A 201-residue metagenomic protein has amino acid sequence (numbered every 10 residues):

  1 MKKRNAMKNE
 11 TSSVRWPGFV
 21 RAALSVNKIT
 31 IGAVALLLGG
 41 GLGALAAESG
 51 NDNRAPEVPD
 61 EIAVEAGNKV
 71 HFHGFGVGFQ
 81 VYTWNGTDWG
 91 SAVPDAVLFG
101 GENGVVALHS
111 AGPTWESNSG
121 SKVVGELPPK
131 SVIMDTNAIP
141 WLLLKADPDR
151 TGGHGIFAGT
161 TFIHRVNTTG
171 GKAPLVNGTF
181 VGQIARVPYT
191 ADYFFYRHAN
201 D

Functional and structural regions predicted by a protein language model:
M1-S25: N-terminal secretory signal peptides that target proteins for export/translocation
K3-N5, N9, N27-I29, A158-G159 (+1 more regions): A detector of low-complexity, intrinsically disordered, Ser/Thr/Gly/Pro/Ala-rich segments
L24, K28-G32, G67, H109: Hydrophobic alpha-helical segments and their boundary regions
T30-G41: Bacterial N-terminal signal peptides
L42-A46: Sec/Tat signal peptide C-region and signal peptidase I cleavage site
G50-Q80, T87-D201: Primary mode marks residue(s) on the alpha4-beta5-alpha5 output face of response regulator receiver
